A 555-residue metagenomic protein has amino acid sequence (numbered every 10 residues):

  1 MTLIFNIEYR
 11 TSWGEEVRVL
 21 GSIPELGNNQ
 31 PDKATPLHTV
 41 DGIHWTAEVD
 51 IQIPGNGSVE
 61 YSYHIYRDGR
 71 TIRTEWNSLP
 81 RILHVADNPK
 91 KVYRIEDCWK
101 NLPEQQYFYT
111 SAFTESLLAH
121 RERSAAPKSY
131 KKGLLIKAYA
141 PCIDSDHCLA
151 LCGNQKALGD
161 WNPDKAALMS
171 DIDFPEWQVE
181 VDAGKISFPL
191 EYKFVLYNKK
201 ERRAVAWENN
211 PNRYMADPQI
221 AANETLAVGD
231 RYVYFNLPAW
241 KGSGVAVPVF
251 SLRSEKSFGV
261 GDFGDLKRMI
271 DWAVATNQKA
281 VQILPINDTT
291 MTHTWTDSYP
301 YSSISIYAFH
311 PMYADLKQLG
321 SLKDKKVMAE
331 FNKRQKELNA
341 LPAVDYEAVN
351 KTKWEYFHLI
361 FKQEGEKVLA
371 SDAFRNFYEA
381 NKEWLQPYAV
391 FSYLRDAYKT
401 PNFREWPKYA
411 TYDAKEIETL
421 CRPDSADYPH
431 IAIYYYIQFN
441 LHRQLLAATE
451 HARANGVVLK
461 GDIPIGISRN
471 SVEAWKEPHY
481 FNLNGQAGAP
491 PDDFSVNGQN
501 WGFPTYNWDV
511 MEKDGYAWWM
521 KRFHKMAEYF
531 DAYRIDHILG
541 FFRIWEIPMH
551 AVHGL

Functional and structural regions predicted by a protein language model:
T2-E8, G133-A140: A short, amphipathic beta-strand motif
R10-N56, Y66-A86, A140-F188, Y197-I220 (+2 more regions): Aromatic-rich carbohydrate-binding modules that target alpha-glucans
V19, L151-C152, N287-D288, H293-I304 (+1 more regions): Aromatic- and carboxylate-enriched substrate-binding clefts and catalytic-loop regions of carbohydrate-active enzymes
K90-K131, D144, I220-S251: Compositionally biased low-complexity segments at domain edges in trafficked proteins and select soluble regulators
F235-P478, M511-E512, A517: Acidic/aromatic-lined carbohydrate-recognition and catalytic surfaces of CAZymes acting on diverse glycans
Q278, F530-A532: A structural motif
L369, Q386, E450, V458-W518 (+2 more regions): Substrate-binding/active-site clefts of carbohydrate-active enzymes
